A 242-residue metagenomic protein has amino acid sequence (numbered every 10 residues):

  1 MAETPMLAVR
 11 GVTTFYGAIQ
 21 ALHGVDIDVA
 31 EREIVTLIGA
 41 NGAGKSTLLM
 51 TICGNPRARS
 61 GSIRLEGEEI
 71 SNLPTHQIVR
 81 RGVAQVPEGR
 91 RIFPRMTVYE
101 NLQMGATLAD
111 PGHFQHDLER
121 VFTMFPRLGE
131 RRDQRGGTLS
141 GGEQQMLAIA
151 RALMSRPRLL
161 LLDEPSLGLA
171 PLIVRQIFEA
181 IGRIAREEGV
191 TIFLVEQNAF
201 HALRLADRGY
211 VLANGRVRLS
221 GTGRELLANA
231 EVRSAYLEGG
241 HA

Functional and structural regions predicted by a protein language model:
A2-A242: Glycine-rich phosphate-binding loops of nucleotide-dependent enzymes
